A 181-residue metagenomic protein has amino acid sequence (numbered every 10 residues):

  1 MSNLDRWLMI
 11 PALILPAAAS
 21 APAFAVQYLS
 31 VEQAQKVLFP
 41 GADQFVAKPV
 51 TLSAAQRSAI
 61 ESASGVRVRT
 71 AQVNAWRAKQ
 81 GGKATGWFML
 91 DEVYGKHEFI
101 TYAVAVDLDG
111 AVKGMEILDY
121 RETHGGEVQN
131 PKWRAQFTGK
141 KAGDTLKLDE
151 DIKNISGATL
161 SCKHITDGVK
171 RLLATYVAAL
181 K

Functional and structural regions predicted by a protein language model:
M1-I10: Bacterial N-terminal signal peptides that target proteins for export
A12-L13, A23: Cleavable N-terminal signal peptides
P16-S20: N-terminal signal peptide c-region/cleavage motif recognized by signal peptidases
P22-I155, T159-K163, D167-K181: Flexible, solvent-exposed loop/hinge segments and secondary-structure transition points
